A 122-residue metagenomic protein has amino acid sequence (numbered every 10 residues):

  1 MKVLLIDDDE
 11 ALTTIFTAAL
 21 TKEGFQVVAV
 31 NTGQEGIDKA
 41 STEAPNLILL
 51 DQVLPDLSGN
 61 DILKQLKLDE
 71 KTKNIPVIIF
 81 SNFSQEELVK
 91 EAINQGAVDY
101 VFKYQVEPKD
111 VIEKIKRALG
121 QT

Functional and structural regions predicted by a protein language model:
D7: Conserved acidic carboxylate
T13, P55, Q85: The feature encodes the CheY-like receiver
T14-K22: Charged docking surfaces used in two-component/phosphorelay signaling
G24-N31, K39: Short hydrophobic/Thr-rich beta-strand motif most characteristic of the beta2 strand and flanking loop of CheY-like
T32-E35, S58-K64: Acidic catalytic/metal-coordinating carboxylates
E43-L49, L54: Active-site beta3 strand of CheY-like receiver
D61, S84-E113: Alpha4 helix (beta4-alpha4-beta5 surface) of REC/receiver domains from two-component response regulators
